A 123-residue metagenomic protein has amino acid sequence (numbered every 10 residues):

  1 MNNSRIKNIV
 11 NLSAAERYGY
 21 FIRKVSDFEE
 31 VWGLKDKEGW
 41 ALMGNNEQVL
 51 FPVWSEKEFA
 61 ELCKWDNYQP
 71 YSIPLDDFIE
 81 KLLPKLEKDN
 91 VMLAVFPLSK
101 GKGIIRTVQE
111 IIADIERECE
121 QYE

Functional and structural regions predicted by a protein language model:
M1-E123: Conserved NAD+-utilizing ADP-ribose enzyme module
